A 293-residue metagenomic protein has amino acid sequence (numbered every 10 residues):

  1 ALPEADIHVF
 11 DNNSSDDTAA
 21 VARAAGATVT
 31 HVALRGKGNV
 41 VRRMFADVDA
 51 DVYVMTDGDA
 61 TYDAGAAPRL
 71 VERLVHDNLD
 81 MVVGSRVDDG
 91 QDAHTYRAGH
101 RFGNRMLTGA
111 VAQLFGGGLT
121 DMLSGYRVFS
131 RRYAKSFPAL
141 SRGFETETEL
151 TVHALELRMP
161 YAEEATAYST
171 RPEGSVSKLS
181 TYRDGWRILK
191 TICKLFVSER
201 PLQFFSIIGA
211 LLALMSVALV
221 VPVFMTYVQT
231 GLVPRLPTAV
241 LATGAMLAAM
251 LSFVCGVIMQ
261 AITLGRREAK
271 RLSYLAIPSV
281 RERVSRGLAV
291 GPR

Functional and structural regions predicted by a protein language model:
E4-H8, A19-D47: Conserved donor nucleotide-binding strand/loop of the catalytic core
N12, D16: Acidic ATP/Mg2+-coordinating residue in the GHKL
G26, D77-N78, R158: Glycine-centered short loops/turns at secondary-structure junctions
V32-D47, V52-M55, A64-F144, T148 (+2 more regions): Acceptor/aglycone-binding surface of glycosyltransferases and processive sugar-polymer synthases
A60-Y62: Acidic metal-phosphate-binding loop of nucleotide-sugar-dependent transferases
L140-R293: Hydrophobic helical membrane-anchoring modules
